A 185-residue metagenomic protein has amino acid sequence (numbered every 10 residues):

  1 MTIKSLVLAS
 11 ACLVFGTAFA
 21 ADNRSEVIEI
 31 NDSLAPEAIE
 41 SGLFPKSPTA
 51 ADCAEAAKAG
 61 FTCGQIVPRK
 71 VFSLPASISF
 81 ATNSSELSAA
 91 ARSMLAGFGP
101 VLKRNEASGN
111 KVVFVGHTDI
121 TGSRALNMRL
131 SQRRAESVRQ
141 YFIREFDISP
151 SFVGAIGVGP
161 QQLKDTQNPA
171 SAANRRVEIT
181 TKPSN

Functional and structural regions predicted by a protein language model:
T2-R69: N-terminal targeting leaders that direct proteins to extracytoplasmic destinations
L6, F72, I78, V112 (+2 more regions): A broad, low-specificity signal marking well-ordered, structured residues that form hydrophobic/aromatic
C53-G64, P100-V101, H117-N127: Short N-terminal helix-initiation segments at or just after the protein's N-terminus
Q65-I66, V71-F72, E106-A107, D147-I148 (+1 more regions): Extracellular/periplasmic catalytic domains that process cell-envelope and extracellular macromolecules
S73, F80-V115, R139, I143-R144 (+2 more regions): Periplasmic peptidoglycan-binding/anchoring modules of Gram-negative envelope and division proteins
S77-S79, E86, R129, E178: Short aromatic/hydrophobic contact patches that present stacked aromatics for nucleic-acid/ligand binding
H117-N185: Periplasmic OmpA-like peptidoglycan-binding domain that tethers envelope proteins to the cell wall
